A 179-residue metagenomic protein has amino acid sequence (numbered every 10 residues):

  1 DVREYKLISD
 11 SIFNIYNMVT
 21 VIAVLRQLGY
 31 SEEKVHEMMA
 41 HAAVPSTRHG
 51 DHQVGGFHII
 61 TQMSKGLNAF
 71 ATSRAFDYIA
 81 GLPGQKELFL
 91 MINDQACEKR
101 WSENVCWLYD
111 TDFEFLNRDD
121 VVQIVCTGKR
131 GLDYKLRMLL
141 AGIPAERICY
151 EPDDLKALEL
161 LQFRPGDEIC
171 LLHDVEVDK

Functional and structural regions predicted by a protein language model:
D1-K6: Extended acidic/charged loop-beta regions that coordinate divalent cations and stabilize anionic phosphate/carboxylate
L7-S9, I59: Short pre-catalytic strand/loop immediately N-terminal to key active-site residues, enriched for Gly-Thr
S9-I22, P45-T47: Short glycine/threonine-rich catalytic loop with a Thr-x-Gly-x-Asp
Y16-V19, E33, L155: Residues in well-ordered alpha-helical elements
R26-Y30, E37-R48, H52-K179: ATP-dependent carboxylate-amine ligase
